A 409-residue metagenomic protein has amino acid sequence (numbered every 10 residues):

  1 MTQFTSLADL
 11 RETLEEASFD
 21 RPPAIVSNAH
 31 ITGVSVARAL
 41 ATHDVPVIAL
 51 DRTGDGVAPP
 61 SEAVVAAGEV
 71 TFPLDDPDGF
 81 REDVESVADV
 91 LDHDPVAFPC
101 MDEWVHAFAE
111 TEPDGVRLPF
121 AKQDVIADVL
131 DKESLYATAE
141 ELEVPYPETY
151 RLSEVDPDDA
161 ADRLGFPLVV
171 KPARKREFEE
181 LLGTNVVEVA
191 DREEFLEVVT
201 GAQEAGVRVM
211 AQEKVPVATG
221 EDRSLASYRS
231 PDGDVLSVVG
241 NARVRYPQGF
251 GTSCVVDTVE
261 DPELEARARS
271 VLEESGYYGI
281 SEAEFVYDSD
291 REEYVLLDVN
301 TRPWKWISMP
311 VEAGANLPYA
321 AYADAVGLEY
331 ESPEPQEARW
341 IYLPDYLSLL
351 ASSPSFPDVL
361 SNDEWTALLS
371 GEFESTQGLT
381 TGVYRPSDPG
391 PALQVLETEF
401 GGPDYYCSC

Functional and structural regions predicted by a protein language model:
M1-A121: ATP-binding N-terminal substructure of ATP-dependent carboxylate-amine bond-forming enzymes
R52-G56, D102-E103, P231-V235, N241-R243 (+1 more regions): Short glycine-enriched loops at secondary-structure junctions
D128-Q212, P231: Active-site nucleotide/adenylate-binding loops and adjacent lid/helix of ATP-dependent enzymes
A190-F250, V259-L264, E293: Phosphate-binding site of ATP-dependent enzymes
A205, G249-D290, A323-A325: A long amphipathic alpha-helix within ATP-dependent nucleotide-binding catalytic cores
V244-V256, N300-A315: Glycine-rich phosphate/pyrophosphate-binding beta-alpha loops
P303, S308, A315-A320, D324-E331 (+1 more regions): Soluble, non-transmembrane catalytic domains of enzymes that act on hydrophobic metabolites at membranes
A323-C409: Peripheral (often C-terminal) accessory segments that flank ATP-dependent C-N-forming ligase machineries
